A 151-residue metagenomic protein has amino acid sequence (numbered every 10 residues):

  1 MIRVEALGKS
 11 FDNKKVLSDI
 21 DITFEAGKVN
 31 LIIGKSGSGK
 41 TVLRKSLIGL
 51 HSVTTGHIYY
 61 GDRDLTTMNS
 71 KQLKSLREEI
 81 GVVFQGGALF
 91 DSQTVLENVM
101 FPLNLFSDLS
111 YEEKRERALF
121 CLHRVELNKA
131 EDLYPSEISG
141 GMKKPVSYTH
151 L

Functional and structural regions predicted by a protein language model:
I2, L17-D19, R77: Conserved structural motif at the start of ABC-family nucleotide-binding domains
I33-K35: The feature captures the beta-strand-to-loop junction immediately N-terminal to the Walker
I48: Helix-to-loop junction immediately C-terminal to a conserved catalytic motif
G56-D64: Conserved ABC transporter NBD signature motif
R63-D64, S107, Y111-A130: Conserved ABC ATPase "signature" region
S92-F101: Short coil-to-helix segment of the ABC ATPase nucleotide-binding domain corresponding to the Q-loop/switch region
Y134-I138, M142: Conserved ABC ATPase signature
T149-H150: Conserved small/polar residues in nucleotide/adenosyl-binding loops
